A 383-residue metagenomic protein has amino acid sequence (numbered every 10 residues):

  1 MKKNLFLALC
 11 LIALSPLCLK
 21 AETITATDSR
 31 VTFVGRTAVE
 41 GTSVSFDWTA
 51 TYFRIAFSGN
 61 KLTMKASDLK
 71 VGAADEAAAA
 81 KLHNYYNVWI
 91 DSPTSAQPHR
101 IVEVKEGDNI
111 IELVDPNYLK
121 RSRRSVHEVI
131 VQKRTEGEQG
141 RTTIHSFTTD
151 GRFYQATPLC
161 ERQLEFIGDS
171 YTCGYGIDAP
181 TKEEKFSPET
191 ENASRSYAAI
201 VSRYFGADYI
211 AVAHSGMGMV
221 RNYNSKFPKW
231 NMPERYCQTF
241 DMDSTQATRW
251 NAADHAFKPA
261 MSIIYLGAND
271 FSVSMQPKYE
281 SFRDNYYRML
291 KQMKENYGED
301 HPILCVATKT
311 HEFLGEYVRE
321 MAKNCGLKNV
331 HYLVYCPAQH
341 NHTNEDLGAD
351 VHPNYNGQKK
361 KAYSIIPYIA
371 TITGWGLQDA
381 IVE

Functional and structural regions predicted by a protein language model:
M1-T23: Bacterial Sec-dependent N-terminal signal peptides
A21-I167, T172-T190, G376-E383: N-terminal secretory targeting modules
G137-E138, E183-L266, D270-M275, K309-G315 (+1 more regions): Conserved SGNH/GDSL esterase-like catalytic core that processes O-acyl groups on lipids and polysaccharides
Q163-I167, T172, Y209-A213, A260-Y265 (+2 more regions): Structural recognition of the beta-strand scaffold that forms the well-ordered cores of secreted hydrolase catalytic
T172, G206, I210, G267 (+3 more regions): Sec-exported extracytoplasmic/periplasmic mature domains
R195, A199, R203, E280 (+6 more regions): Solvent-exposed, polar/charged alpha-helical surfaces in well-ordered, non-transmembrane soluble domains, broadly
I263-D270, Y286-E320: Active-site segments of SGNH/GDSL-like serine hydrolases that catalyze O-acetyl group transfer/hydrolysis on lipids
T308-E383: Catalytic His-Asp segment of secreted/periplasmic serine-dependent ester chemistry enzymes
